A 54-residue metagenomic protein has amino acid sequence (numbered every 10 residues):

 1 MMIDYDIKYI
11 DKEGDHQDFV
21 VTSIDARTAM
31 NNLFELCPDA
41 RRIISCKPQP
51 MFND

Functional and structural regions predicted by a protein language model:
M1-H16: Short aromatic-glycine-(Arg/Gly/Cys) micro-motifs in beta-strand/loop hairpins
M1-M2, M30, M51: Detector for methionine-enriched segments
Y5-Y9, V21, L33, I43-C46: Hydrophobic beta-strand residues in large extracellular and virion-surface proteins
K12, R27, R41-R42: Arginine residue identity/basic-tract feature
G14-D25: A short, exposed loop/beta-hairpin motif centered on an aromatic-Gly-Thr core
A26-E35: Short, surface-exposed linear segments at secondary-structure transitions and domain or protein termini
E35-D54: Short, mixed-charge low-complexity intrinsically disordered segments
